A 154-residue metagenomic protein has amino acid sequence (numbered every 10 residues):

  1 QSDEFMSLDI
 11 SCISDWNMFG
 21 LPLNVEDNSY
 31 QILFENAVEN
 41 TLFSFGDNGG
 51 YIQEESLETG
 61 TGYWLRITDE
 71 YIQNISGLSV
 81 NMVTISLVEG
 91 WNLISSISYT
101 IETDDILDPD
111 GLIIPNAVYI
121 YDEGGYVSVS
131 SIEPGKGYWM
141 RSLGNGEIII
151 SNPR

Functional and structural regions predicted by a protein language model:
Q1-R154: N-terminal exported-region signature
